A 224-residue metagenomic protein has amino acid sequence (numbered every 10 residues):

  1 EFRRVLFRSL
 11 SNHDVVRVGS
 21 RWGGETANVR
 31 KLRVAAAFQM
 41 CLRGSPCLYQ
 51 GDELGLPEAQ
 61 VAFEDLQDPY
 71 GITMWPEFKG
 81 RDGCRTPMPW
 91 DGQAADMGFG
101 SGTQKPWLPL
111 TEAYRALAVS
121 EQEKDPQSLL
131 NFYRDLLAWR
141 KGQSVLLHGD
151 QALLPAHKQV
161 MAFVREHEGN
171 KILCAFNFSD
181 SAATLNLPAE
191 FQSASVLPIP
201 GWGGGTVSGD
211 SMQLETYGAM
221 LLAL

Functional and structural regions predicted by a protein language model:
E1-L224: Active-site and adjacent substrate-binding regions of carbohydrate-active enzymes
